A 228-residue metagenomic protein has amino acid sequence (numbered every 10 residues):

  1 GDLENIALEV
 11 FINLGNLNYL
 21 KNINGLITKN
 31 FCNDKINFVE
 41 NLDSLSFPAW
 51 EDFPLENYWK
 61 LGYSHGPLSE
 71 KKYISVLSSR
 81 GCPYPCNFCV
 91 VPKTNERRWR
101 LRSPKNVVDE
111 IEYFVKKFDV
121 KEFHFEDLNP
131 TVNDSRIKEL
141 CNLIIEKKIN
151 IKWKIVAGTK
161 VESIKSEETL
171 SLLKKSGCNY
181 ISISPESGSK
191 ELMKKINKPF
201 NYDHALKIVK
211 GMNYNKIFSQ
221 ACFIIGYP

Functional and structural regions predicted by a protein language model:
G1-N41: Glycine-rich beta-alpha loop elements in corrinoid/cobalamin-binding modules across cobalamin-dependent enzymes
P48-Q220, I225-Y227: Radical SAM [4Fe-4S] cluster-binding motif and immediate context
